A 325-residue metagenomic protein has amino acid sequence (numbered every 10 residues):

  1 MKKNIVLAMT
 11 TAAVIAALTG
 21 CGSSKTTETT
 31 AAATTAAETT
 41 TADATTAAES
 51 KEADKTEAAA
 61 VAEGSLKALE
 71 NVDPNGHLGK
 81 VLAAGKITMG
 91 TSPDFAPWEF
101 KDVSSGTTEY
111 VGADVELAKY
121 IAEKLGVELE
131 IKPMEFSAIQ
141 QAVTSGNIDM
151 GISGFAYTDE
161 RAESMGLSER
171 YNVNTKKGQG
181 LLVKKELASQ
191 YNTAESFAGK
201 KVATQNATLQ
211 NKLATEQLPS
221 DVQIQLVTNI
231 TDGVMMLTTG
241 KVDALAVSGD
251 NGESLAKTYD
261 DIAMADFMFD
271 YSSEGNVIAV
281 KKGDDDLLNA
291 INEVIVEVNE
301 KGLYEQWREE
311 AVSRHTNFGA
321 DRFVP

Functional and structural regions predicted by a protein language model:
A16-G20: C-terminal motif of bacterial Sec signal peptides marking the signal peptidase cleavage site
G22-K25: Bacterial signal peptide processing site
D54-V72, V115-K124, K185-A188, K200-K201 (+2 more regions): Extended ligand-binding regions for polar small-molecule ligands
A60-F155: Extracytoplasmic small-molecule ligand-binding "clamshell" domains of the periplasmic binding protein/Venus flytrap
M89-T91, F95-A96, T107-E123, F155 (+4 more regions): Bilobed "Venus flytrap"/periplasmic-binding protein-like clamshell domains and structurally analogous long
E128-A194: Acidic, polar ligand-binding/catalytic clefts
F155-S164, L213-E216, M236-T239, D243-S273: A ligand-binding cleft/hinge motif common to bilobed small-molecule-binding domains
V173-K185, E253-I295, H315-P325: Periplasmic-binding protein-like
